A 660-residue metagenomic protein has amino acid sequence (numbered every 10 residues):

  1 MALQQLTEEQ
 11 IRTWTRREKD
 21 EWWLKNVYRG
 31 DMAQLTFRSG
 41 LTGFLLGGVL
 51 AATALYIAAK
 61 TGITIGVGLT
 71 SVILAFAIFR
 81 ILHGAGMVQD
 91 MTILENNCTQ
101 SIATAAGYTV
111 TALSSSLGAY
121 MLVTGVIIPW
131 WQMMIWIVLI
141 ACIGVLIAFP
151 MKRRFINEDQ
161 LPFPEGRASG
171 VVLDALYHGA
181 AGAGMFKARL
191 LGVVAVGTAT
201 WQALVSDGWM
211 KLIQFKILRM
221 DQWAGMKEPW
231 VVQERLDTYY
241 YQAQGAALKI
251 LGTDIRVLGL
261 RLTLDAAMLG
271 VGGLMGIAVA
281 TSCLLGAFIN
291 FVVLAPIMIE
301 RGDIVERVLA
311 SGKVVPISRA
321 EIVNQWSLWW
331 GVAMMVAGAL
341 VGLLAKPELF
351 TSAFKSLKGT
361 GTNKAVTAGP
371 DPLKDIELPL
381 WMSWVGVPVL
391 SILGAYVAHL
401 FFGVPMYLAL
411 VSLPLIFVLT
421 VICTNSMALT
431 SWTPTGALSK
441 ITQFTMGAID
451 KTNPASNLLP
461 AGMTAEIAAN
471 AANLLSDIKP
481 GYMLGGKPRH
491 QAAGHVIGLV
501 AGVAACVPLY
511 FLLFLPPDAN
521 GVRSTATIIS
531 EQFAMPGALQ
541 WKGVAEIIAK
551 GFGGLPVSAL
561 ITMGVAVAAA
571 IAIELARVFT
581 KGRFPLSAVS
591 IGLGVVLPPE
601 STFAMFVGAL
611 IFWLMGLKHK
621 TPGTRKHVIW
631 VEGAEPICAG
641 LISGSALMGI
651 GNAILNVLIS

Functional and structural regions predicted by a protein language model:
M1-S660: Alpha-helical multipass membrane-protein architecture
